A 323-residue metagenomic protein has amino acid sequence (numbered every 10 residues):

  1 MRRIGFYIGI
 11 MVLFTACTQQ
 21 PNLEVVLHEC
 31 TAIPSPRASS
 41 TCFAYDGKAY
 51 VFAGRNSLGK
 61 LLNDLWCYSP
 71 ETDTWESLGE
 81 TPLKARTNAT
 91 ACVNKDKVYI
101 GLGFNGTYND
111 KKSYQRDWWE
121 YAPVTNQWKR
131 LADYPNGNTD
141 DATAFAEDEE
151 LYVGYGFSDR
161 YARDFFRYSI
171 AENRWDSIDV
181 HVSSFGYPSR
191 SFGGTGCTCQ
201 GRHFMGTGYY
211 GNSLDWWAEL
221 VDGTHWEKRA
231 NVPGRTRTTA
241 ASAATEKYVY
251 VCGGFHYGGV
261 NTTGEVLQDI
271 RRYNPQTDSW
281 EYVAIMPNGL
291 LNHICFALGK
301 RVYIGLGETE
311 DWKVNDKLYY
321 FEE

Functional and structural regions predicted by a protein language model:
M1-V25: Bacterial Sec-dependent N-terminal signal peptides
C17-E323: Kelch-like beta-propeller repeat domains
